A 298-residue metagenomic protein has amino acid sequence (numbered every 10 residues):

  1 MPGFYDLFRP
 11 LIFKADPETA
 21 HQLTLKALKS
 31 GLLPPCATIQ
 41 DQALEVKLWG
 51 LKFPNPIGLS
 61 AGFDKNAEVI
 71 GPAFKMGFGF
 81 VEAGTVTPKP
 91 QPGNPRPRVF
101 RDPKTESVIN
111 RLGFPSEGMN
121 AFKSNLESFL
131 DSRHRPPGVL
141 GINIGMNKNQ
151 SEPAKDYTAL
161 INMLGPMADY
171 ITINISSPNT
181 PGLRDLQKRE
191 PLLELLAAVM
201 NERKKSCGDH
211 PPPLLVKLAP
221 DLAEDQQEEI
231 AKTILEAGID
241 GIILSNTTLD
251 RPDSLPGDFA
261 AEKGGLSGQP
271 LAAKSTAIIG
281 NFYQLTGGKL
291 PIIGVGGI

Functional and structural regions predicted by a protein language model:
G3-V46, N110-P115: An N-cap/entry alpha-helix motif that binds or orients negatively charged groups
D16, L59, V81, F122 (+4 more regions): Conserved, mostly hydrophobic/aromatic
L25-I39, P178-P191, K232-L290: Glycine/Thr-rich beta-alpha phosphate-binding loop at enzyme active sites
I39, K89-R98, M119-A121, N179-P212 (+3 more regions): Active-site-adjacent beta->alpha loops and helix N-cap segments on the catalytic face of soluble alpha/beta enzymes
K52-G58, R135-I144, K204-L222, Q284-G294: Short beta-strand/loop segments at the ligand-binding rim of alpha/beta enzyme cores
N66-K75, T158-A159, L222-E236, Q284-G288 (+1 more regions): Catalytic cores of alpha/beta
G84-V139: A gly/proline- and charged-residue-enriched helix-loop-helix capping module
M146-T158, D185, P191, L215-E236: Active-site glycine- and acidic-residue-rich loops that bind and position anionic ligands or nucleotide-like cofactors
